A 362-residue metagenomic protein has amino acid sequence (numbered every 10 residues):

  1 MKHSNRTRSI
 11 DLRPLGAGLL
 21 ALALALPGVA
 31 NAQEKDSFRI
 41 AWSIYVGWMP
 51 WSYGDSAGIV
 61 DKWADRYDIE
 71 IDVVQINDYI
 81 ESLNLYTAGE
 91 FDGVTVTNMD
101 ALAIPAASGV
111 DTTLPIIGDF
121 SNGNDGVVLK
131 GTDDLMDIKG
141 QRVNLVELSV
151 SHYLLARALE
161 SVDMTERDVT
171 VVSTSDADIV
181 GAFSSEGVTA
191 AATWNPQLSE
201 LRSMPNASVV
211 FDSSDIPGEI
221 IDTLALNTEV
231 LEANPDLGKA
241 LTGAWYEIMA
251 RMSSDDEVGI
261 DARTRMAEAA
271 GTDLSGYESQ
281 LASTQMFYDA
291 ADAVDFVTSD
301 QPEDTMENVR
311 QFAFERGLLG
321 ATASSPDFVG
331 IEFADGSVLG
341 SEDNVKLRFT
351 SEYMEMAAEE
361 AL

Functional and structural regions predicted by a protein language model:
K2-A17: Bacterial N-terminal signal peptides that target proteins for export
G16-P27: Bacterial N-terminal signal peptides
G28-A32: Signal peptide processing junction and immediate N-terminal pro/mature segment of secreted/exported proteins
Q33-S173, A182-S185, T189-N195, G218: Short, glycine-/small- and polar/acidic-enriched structural segments that line small-molecule recognition paths
N77-I80, L145-Y153, A177, A192 (+3 more regions): Soluble non-cytosolic domains of exported or imported proteins
A177-L274: Pocket-lining segment of extracytoplasmic ligand-binding domains
A233-T322: Secondary-structure end/capping motifs
V309-L362: Conserved C-terminal helix/tail region of periplasmic/extracytoplasmic solute-binding proteins
